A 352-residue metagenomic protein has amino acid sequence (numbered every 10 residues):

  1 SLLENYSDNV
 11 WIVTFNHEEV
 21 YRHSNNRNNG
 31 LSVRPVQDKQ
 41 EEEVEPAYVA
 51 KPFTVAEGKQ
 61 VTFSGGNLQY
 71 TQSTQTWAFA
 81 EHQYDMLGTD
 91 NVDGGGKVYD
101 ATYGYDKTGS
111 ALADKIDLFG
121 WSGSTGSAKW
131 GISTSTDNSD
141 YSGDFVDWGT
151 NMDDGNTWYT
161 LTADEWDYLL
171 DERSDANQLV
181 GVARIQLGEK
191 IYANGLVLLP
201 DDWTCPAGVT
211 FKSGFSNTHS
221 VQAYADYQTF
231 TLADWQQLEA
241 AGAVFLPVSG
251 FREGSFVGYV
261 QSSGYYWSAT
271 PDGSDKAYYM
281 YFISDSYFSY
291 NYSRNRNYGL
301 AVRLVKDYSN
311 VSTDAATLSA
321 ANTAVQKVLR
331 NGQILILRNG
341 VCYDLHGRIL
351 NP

Functional and structural regions predicted by a protein language model:
S1-N310: Conserved positions within compact, well-structured domain cores
V10, G340-C342: Hydrophobic beta-strand positions in blades of beta-propellers and related beta-sheet-rich domains
K276-Y278, I334, C342: Hydrophobic residues embedded in beta-strands of well-ordered beta-sheets
D307-R338, I349: Residue-level detector of functionally pivotal "anchor" positions at catalytic/ligand-binding pockets or at interdomain
Y343-R348: Short, glycine-anchored, charge-dense loop/turn motifs used at functional sites
